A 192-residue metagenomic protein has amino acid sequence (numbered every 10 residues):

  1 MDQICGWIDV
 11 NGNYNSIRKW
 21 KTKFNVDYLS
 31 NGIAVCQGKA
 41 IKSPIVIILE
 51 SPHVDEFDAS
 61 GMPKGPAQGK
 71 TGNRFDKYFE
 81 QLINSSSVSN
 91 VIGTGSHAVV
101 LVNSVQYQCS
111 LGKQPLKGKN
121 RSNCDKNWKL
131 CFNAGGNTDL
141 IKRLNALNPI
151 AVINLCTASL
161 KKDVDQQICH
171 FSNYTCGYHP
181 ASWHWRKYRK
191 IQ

Functional and structural regions predicted by a protein language model:
M1-T71, K142, A146, K187-Q192: Active-site and ligand/interface coordination hotspots across diverse enzymes and nucleic-acid-associated assemblies
D2, Q108-Q192: Glycine/proline-rich loop-helix segments at beta-alpha junctions forming the active-site rim of enzyme cores
S30, L101, C176-Y178: A structural preference for short, hydrophobic beta-strand core positions in alpha/beta folds
G32-V35, G61-P63, E80-I92, T138-K142: Short secondary-structure capping micro-motifs at structural edges
I45-H53, L101-G112, C156, A181: Short loop/turn segments at strand-loop or loop-helix junctions that form parts of catalytic or ligand-binding pockets
G69, N73, I153-N154: Membrane-associated lipid acylation/remodeling enzymes share a hydrophobic transmembrane-juxtamembrane segment
G72-K119: Short, surface-exposed acidic-centric catalytic microdomains
